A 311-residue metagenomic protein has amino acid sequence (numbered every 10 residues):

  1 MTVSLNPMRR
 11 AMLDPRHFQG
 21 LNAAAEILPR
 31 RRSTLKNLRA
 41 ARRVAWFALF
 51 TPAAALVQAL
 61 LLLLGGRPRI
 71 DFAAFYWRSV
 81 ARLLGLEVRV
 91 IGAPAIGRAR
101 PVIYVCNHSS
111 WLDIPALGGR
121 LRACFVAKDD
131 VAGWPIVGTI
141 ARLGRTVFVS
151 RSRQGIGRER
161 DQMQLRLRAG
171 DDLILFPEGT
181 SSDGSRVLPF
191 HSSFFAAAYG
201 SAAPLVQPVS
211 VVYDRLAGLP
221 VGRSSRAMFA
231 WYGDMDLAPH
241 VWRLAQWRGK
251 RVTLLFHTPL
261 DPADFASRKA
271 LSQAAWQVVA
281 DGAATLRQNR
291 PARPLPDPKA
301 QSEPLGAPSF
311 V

Functional and structural regions predicted by a protein language model:
T2-T51, D214-A230: Compositionally biased, charge-rich terminal segments
P7, K269, A274-V311: Cytosolic-facing loops and C-terminal tails of multi-pass membrane proteins
A25-V90, T139-G144: A transmembrane-helix-recognition feature enriched in membrane-embedded lipid enzymes and envelope glyco-/phospholipid
E87-V126: Acidic, Ser/Thr-rich low-complexity segments on the non-lumenal side of membrane proteins
R100-C106, D171-P177, P204: Generic beta-sheet signal
W111-D171: Membrane-embedded segments
V137-T139, S152, S185-A274, N289-P294: A cross-family acyltransferase "interaction/gating" segment
M163-Q164, D171-L173, P177-F190, F195: Soluble extracytoplasmic domains of inner/organellar membrane proteins
